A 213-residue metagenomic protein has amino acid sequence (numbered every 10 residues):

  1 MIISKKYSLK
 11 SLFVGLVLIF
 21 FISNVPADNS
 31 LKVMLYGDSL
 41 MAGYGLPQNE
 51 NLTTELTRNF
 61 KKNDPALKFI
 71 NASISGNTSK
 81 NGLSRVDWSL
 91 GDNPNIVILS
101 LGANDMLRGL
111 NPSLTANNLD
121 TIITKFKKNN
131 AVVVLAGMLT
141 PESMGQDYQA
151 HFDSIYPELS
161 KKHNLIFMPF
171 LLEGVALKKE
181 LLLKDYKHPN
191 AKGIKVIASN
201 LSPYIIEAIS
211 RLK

Functional and structural regions predicted by a protein language model:
I2-F13: Bacterial N-terminal signal peptides that target proteins for export
I22-N24: N-terminal signal peptide c-region/cleavage motif recognized by signal peptidases
P26-S75, R85-N93: Serine-esterase "nucleophile elbow" of acetyl-processing enzymes
D28, P65, N81-K213: Alpha-helical cap/lid subdomain in secreted, periplasmic, or secretory-pathway luminal O-acyl-processing enzymes
S39, G45-P47, S75-T78, N104 (+2 more regions): Gly/Ser/Thr-rich beta-alpha loop segments that engage phosphate groups in nucleotides
N51, T78, N190: Residue-level signal for threonine
